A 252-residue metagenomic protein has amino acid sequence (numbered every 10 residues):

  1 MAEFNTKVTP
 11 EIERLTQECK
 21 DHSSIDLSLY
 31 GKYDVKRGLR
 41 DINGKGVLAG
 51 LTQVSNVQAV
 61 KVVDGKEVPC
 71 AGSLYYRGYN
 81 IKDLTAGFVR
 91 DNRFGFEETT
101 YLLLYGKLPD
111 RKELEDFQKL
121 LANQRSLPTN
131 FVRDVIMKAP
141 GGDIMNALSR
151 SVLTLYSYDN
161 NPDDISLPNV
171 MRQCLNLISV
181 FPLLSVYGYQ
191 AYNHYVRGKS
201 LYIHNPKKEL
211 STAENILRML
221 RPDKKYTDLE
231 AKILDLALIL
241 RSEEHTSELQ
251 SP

Functional and structural regions predicted by a protein language model:
A2-S247: Hydrophobic alpha-helical bundle cores within soluble ligand-binding/oligomerization subdomains
E248-P252: Short "domain-exit" segments at the C-terminal end of structured domains
